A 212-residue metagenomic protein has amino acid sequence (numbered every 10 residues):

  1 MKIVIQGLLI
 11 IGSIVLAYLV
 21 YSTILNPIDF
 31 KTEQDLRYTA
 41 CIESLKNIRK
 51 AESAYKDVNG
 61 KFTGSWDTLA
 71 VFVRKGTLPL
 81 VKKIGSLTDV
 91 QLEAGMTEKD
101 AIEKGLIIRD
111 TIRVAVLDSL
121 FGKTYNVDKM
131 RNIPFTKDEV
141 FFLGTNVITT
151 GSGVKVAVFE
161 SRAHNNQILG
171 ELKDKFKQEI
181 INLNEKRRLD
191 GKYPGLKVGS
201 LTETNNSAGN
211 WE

Functional and structural regions predicted by a protein language model:
K2-T23: Hydrophobic membrane-insertion alpha-helices, especially the h-region of bacterial N-terminal signal peptides
Q6, L19, Y55-K56, F62: Broad hydrophobic/π-residue packing in well-ordered secondary structure
V15-A17, Y38, Y125-V127: A generic short-segment signal for beta-strand/edge and adjacent turn/coil regions
L19-A40: Amphipathic alpha-helical segments typified by the pilin-like N-terminal helix that continues immediately C-terminal
Y38-N59: N-terminal alpha-helical signal peptides/signal-anchor transmembrane segments
D57-E212: Low-complexity, acidic interaction segments enriched in glycine
